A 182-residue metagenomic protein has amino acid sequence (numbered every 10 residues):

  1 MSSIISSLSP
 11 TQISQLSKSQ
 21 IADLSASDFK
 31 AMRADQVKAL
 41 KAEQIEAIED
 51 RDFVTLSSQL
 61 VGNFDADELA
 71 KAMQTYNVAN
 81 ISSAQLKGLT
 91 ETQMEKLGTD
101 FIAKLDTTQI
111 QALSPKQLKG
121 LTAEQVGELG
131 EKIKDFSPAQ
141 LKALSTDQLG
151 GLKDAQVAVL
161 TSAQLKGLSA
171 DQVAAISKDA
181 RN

Functional and structural regions predicted by a protein language model:
M1-N182: General marker for long, soluble alpha-helical cores
